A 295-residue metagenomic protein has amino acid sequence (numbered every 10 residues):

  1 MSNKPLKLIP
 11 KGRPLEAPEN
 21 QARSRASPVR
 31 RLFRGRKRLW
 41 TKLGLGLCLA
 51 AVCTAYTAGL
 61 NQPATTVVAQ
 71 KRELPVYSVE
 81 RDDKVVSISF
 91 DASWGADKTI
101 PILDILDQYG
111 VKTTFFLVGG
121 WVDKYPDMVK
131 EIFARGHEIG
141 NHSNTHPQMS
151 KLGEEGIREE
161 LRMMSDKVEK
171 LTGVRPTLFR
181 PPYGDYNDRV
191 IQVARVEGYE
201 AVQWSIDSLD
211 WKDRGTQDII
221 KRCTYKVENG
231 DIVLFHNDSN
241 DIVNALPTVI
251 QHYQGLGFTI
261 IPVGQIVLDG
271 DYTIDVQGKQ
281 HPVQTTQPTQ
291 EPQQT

Functional and structural regions predicted by a protein language model:
M1-I88, D104-T113, N229-T295: Terminal accessory/targeting
P63-L152, G156-E160, S165-K170, V174-P176 (+1 more regions): Active-site beta->alpha N-cap acidic-glycine motif
P101, D123, P147-P282: Catalytic domains of cell-wall/extracellular-matrix polysaccharide-remodeling enzymes, centered on de-N-acetylation
